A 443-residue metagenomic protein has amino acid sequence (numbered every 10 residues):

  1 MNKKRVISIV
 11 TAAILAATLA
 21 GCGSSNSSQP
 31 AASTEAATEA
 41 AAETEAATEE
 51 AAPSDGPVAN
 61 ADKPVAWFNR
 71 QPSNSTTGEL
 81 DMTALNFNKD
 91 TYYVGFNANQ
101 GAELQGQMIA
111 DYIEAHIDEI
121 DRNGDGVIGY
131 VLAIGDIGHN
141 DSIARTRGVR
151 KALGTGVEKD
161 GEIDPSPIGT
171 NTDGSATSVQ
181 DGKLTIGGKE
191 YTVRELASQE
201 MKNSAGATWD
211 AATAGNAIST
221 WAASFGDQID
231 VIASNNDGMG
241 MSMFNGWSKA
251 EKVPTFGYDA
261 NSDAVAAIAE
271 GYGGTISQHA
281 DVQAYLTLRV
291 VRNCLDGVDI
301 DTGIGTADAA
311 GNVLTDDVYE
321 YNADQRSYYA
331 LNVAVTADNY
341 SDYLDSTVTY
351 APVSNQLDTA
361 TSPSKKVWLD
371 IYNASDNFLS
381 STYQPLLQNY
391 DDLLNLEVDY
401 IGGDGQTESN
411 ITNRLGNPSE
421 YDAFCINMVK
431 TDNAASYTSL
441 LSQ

Functional and structural regions predicted by a protein language model:
M1-V10: Bacterial Sec-dependent N-terminal signal peptides
A16-L19: Bacterial Sec-type N-terminal signal peptides, specifically the leucine/valine-rich hydrophobic h-region
C22, N26-Q443: A residue-level marker of the well-folded mature domains of exported/periplasmic proteins
